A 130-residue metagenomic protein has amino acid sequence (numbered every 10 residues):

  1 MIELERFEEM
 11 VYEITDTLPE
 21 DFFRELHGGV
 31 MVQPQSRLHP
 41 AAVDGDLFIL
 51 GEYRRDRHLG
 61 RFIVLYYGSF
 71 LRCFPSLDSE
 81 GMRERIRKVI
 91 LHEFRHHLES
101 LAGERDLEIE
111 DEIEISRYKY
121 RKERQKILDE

Functional and structural regions predicted by a protein language model:
M1-R85, S100-E130: Metalloprotease/metallohydrolase-associated module, dominated by Zn2+-dependent proteases
K88-S100: Active-site recognition of the HExxH zinc-binding catalytic motif
